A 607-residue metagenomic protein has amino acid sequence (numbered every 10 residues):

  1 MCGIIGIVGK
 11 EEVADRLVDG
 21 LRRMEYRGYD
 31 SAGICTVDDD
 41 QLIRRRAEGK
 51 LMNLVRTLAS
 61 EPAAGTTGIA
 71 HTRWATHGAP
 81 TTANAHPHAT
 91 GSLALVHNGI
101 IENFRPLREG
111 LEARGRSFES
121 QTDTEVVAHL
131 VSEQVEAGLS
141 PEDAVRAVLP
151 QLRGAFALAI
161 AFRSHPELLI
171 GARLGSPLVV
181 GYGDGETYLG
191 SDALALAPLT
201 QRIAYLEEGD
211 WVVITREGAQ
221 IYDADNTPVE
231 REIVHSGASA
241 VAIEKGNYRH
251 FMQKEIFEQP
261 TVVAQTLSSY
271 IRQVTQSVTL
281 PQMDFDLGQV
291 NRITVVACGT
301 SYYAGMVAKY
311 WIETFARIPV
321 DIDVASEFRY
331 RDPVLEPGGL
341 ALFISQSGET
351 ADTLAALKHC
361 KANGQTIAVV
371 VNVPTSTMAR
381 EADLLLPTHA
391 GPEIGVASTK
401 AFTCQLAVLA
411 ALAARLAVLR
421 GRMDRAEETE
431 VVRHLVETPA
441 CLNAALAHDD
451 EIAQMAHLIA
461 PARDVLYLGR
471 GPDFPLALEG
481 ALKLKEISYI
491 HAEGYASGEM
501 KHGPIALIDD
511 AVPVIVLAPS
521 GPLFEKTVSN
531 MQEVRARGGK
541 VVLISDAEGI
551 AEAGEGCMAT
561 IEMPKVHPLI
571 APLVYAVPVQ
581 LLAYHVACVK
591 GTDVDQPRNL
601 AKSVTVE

Functional and structural regions predicted by a protein language model:
M1-K245, R249-H250, E258-N291, Y330 (+4 more regions): Conserved short alpha-helical segments that host acidic/polar catalytic motifs at enzyme active sites
T66-A83, S269-F285, A308-I344, T350 (+1 more regions): Glycine-rich oxoanion-binding loops at beta->alpha junctions
P87, I170-G171, I203-A204, W211-V213 (+11 more regions): Replace "in large, NTP-powered and nucleic-acid-processing enzymes" with "in large, NTP-powered factors and other
V96, A161, A172, G181-G183 (+24 more regions): Generic beta-strand/beta-sheet core signal
V180-Y205, S326-K361, E499-E533, V566-Q580 (+1 more regions): Glycine-rich, anion-gripping cofactor-binding loops and their flanking helix/strand elements in enzyme active sites
N226, K540, A553, V566-E607: Generic C-terminus detector
Q259-V263, L267-T294, N363, L384-P513 (+1 more regions): Active-site phosphate/pyrophosphate-binding segments
G288-E437, L517-P522, K526-A559, L582: Glycine-rich phosphate-binding loops that contact phosphosugars or nucleotide phosphates
